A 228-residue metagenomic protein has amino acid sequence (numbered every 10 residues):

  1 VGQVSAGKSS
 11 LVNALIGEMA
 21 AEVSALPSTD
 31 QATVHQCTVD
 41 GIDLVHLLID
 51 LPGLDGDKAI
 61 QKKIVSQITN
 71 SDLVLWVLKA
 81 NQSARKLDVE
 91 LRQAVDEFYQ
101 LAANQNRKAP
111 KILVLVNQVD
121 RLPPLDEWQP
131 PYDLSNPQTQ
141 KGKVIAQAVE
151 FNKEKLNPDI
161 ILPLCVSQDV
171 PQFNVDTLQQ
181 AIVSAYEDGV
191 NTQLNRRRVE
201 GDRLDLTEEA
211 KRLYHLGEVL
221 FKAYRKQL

Functional and structural regions predicted by a protein language model:
V1-I49, D55: Conserved G1/Walker A P-loop phosphate-binding module
L11, L75, L178: Residue-level signature of catalytic and energy-coupling elements of molecular machines, predominantly ATP/GTP-dependent
A25-P27, L51-G53, N81, L164-Q168: A short hydrophobic beta-strand->loop->alpha-helix junction that borders the nucleotide-binding pocket of P-loop NTPases
S28, L54-I60, G142-I145: A conditional alpha-helix N-cap/helix-loop micro-motif detector
V39-D43, K63-L156: Conserved C-terminal guanine-recognition region of P-loop GTPase G domains, centered on the G4
L47, L51, A59, P131-D133: Conserved ASCE/P-loop NTPase catalytic core
K58-Q61, D88-V89, Q172-D176: Conserved strand-to-helix beginnings and helix N-cap segments that scaffold or border functional pockets
R107, L113, V119-L228: C-terminal end of P-loop GTPase domains and the immediately downstream helical coupling element
